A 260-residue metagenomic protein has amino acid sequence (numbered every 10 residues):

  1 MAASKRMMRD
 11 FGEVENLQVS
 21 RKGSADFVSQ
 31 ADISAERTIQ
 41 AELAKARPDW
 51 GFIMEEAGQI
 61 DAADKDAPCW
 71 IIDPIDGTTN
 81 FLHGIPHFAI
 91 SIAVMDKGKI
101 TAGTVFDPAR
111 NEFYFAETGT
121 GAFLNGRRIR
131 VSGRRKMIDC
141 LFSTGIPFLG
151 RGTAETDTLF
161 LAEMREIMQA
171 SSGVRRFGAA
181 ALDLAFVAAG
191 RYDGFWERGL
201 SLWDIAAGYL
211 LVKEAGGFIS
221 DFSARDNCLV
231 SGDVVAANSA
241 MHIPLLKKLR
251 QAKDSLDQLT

Functional and structural regions predicted by a protein language model:
M1-I75, F218, A240-M241, K247 (+1 more regions): N-terminal subdomain of lithium-sensitive/metallo-dependent phosphomonoesterases centered on the IMPase/IPPase/PAP
A3, M7, D32, L43 (+7 more regions): Residue-level signal for inorganic ion chemistry
V14-Q18, H87, S220-C228: A glycine-biased, small/acidic residue-tolerant capping/turn segment at secondary-structure junctions
S20, A62-D64, K97, F115 (+3 more regions): Solvent-exposed alpha-helices and their adjacent loops that cap or buttress functional pockets in soluble metabolic
I33, R37, E56, P74-G77 (+6 more regions): Generic detector of well-ordered alpha-helical packing
D64-F123: DPxDG-like acidic metal-binding loop motif
M95-K99, A109, T118-T120, R127 (+3 more regions): Short loop segments at secondary-structure junctions
R130-T260: An extended, acidic
